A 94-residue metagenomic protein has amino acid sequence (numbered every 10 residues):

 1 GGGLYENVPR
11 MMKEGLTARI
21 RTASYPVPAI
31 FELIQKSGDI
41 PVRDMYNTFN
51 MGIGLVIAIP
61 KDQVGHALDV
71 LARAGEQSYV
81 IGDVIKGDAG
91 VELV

Functional and structural regions predicted by a protein language model:
G1-V94: Glycine-/charge-enriched secondary-structure boundary and capping motifs
